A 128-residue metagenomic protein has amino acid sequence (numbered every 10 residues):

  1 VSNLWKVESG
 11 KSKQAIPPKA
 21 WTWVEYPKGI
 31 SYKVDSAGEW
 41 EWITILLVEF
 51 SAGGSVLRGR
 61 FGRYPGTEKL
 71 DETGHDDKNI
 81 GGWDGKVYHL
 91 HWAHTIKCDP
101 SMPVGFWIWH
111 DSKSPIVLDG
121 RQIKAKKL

Functional and structural regions predicted by a protein language model:
V1, E8-K11, I30, D35 (+5 more regions): Intrinsically disordered, low-complexity segments enriched in Ser/Pro/Gly/Ala and basic residues
S2-I16, A37, S112-L128: C-terminal interaction-tip segments
V7, W23-E25, W42-T44, G85 (+2 more regions): Intrinsic disorder/low-complexity segments enriched in polar/charged and small flexible residues
G10-T22, A37, G81-V87, S101: Solvent-exposed, conformationally flexible loop/turn segments
K19-A20, G29, T67, M102-G105 (+1 more regions): Intrinsically disordered, low-complexity segments enriched in proline/serine/threonine
W21-Y64, D119-K124: Beta-rich globular "head" domains
L47-W109: Terminal beta-strand-rich extracellular "head" domains that mediate receptor/glycan or other ligand binding
